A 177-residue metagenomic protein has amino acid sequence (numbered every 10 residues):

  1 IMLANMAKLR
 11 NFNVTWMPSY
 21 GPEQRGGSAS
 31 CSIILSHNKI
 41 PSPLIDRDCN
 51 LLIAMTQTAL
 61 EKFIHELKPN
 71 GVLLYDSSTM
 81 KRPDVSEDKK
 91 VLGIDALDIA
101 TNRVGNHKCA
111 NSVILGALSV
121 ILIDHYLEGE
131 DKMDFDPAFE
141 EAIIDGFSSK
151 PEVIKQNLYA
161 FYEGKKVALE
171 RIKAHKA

Functional and structural regions predicted by a protein language model:
I1-A177: Active-site cofactor/cluster-binding pocket
